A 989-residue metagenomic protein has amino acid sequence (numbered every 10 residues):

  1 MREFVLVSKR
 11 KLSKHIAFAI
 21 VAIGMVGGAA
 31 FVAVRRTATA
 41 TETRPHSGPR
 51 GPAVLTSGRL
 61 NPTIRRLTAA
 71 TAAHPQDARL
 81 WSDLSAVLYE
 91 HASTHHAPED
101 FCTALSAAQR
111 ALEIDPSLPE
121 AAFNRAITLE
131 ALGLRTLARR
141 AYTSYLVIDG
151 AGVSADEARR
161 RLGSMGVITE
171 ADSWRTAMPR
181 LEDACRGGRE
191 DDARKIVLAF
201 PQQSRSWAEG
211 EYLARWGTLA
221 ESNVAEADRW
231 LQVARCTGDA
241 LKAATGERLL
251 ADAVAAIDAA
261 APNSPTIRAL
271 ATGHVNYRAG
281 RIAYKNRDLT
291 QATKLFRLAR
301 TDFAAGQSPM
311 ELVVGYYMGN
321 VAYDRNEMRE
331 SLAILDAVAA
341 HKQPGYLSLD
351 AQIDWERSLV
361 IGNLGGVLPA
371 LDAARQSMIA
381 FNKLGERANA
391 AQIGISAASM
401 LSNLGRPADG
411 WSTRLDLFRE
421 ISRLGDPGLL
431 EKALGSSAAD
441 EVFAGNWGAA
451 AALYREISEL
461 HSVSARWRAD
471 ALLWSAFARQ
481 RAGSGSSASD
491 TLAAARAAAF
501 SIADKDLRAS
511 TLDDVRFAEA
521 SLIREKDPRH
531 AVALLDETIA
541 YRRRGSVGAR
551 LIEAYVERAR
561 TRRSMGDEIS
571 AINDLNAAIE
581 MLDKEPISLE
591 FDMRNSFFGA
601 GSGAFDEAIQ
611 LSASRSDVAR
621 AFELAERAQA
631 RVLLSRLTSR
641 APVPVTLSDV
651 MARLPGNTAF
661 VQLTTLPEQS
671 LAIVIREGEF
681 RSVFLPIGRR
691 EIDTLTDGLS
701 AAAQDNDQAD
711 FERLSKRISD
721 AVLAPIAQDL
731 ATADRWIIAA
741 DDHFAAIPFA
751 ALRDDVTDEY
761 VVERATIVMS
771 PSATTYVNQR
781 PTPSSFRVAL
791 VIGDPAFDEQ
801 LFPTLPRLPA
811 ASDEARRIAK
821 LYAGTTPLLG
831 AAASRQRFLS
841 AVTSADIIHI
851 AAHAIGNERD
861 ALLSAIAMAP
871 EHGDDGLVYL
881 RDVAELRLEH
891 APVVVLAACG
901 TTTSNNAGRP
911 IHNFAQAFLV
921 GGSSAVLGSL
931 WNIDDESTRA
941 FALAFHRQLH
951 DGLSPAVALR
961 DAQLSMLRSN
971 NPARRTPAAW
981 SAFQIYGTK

Functional and structural regions predicted by a protein language model:
P52, A86, E90-S93, I127-E130 (+11 more regions): Residue-level recognition of tetratricopeptide repeat
S57-A69, S93-R110, L132-A141, E330-A333 (+3 more regions): Structural signature of tandem alpha-helical TPR/SEL1-like repeats, specifically the intra-repeat loop/turn
R79, E120, S154-E157, I267 (+9 more regions): Start-of-helix register in tetratricopeptide repeats
D83, N124, E157-R161, Y317 (+6 more regions): Canonical tetratricopeptide repeat
D149, A283-Y284, F296, D302-G306 (+17 more regions): Eukaryotic all-alpha helical interaction scaffolds
R160-G163, E190-G210, L415-R423, P427-E431 (+7 more regions): Alpha-helical solenoid repeat scaffolds used for protein-protein interaction
A619, E623, S639-R640, P644-K989: Catalytic cores of enzymes
